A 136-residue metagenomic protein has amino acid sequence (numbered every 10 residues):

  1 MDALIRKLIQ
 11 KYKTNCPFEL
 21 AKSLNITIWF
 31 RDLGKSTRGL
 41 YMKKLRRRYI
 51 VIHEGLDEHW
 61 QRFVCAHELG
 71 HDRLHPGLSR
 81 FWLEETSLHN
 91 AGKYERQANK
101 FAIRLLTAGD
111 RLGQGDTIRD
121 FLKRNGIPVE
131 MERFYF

Functional and structural regions predicted by a protein language model:
M1-F136: Active-site hotspot residues in diverse enzymes, especially metal/ion-binding acidic/histidine motifs
